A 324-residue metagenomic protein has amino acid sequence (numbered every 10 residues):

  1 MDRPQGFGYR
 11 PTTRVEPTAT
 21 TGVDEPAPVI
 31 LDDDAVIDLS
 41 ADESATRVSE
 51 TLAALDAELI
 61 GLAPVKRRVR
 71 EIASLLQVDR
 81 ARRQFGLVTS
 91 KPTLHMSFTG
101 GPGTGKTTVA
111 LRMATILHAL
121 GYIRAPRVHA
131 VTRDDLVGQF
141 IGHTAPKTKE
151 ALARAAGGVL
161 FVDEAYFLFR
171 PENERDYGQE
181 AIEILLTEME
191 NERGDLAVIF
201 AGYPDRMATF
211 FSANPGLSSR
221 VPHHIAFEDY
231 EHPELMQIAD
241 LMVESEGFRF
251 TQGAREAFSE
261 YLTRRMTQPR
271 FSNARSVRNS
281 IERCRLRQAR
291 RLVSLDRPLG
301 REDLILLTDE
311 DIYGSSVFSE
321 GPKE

Functional and structural regions predicted by a protein language model:
M1-E43, R193, P204, A208 (+2 more regions): N-terminal accessory segments that target, anchor, or regulate ATP-driven/P-loop NTPase machines and associated
F7-A19, A289-E324: C-terminal engagement/docking regions of AAA+ P-loop ATPases
E43-S44, L87-P126, A153, V221: Walker A/P-loop
V48-L94: Pre-Walker A (pre-P-loop) alpha-helix and adjacent loop at the N terminus of AAA/AAA+ ATPase modules, a conserved
L120-A125, T209-S212, S218, F227-F271 (+1 more regions): Conserved C-terminal "switch" segment of AAA+ ATPases
A125-A155: Short glycine-rich substrate-engagement loop in P-loop NTPases that contacts/grips substrate
F167-N173, I182-E228, P233, S245-E246 (+1 more regions): Canonical AAA+ ATPase core
S272-S294: C-terminal helical "lid" of AAA+/P-loop NTPase domains
